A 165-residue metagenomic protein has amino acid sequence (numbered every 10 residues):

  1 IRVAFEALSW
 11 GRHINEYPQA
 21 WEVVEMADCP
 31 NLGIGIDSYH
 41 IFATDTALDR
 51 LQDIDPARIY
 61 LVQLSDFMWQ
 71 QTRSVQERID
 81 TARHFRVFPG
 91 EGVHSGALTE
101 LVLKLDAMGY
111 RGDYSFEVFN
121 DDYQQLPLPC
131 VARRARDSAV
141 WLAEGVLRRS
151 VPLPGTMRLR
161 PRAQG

Functional and structural regions predicted by a protein language model:
R2-H13, G35-Y39: Aromatic-lined carbohydrate-recognition surfaces of secreted/lumenal glycan-active proteins
I14-I36, F42-G165: Histidine-acidic metal/acid-base catalytic patches
